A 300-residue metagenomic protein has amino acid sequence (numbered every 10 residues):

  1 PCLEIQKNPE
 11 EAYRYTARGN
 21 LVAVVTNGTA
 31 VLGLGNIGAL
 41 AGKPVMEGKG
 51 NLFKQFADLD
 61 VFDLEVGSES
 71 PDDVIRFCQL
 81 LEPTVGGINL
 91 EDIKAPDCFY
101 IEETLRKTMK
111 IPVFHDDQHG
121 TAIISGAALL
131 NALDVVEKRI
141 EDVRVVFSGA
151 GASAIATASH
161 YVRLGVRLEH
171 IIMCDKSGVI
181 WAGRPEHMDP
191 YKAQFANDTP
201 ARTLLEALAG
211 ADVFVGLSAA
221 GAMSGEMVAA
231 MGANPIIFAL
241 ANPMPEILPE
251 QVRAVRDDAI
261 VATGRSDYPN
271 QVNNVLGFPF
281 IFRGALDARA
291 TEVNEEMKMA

Functional and structural regions predicted by a protein language model:
P1-L3, Y15, L32-G35, A156 (+4 more regions): Short helix/loop capping segments that flank catalytic or ligand/cofactor-binding pockets
P1-P112: N-terminal ligand-binding/catalytic initiation module
A12-R18, K54-Q55, L80-E82, R106-K107 (+6 more regions): Solvent-exposed alpha-helices and their adjacent loops that cap or buttress functional pockets in soluble metabolic
L32, A39-A57, H115, H119 (+1 more regions): Glycine-rich phosphate/diphosphate-binding loop of Rossmann-like nucleotide-binding domains
D63, N89-D92, V113-D116, M173 (+3 more regions): General beta-strand structural signal in soluble alpha/beta enzymes
D116-D117, V136-K138, A239-A300: Adenosine-phosphate binding glycine-rich loop
K192-I260, R265-D267: Rossmann-like adenosine-cofactor binding region
